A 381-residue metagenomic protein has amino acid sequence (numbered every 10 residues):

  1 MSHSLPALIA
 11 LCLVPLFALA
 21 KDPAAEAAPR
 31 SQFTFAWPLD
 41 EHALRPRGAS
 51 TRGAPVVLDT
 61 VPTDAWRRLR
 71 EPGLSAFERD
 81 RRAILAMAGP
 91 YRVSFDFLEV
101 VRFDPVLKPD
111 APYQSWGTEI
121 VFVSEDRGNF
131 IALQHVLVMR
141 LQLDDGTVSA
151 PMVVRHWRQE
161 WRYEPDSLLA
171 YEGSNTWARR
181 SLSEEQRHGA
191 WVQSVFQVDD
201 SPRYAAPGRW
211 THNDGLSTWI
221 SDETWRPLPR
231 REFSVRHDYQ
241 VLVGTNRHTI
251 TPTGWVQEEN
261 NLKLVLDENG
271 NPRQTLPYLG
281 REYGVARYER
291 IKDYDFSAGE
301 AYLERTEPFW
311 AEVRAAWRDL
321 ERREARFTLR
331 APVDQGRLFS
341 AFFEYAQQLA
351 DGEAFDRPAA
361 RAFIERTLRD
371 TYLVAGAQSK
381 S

Functional and structural regions predicted by a protein language model:
P6-L16: Bacterial N-terminal signal peptides
K21-A86, E99-D104, P109-A111, F130-A132 (+4 more regions): Amphipathic/hydrophobic helical signal segments and adjacent flexible N-terminal regions that mediate secretion
L85-G89, V123-N129, R247-W255, R290-D295: A short, structured loop/turn motif at beta-sheet edges
V93-F95, A132-H135, V192-S194, G244 (+2 more regions): Short hydrophobic/aromatic-rich beta-strand segments that constitute the beta-sheet cores of beta-sandwich/beta-barrel
P109-A111, S115-E125, Q134-V136, R158-Q159 (+3 more regions): Hydrophobic/aromatic beta-strand elements that line small-molecule binding cavities or substrate pockets in beta-rich
V123-S174: Extended amphipathic alpha-helical segments with heptad-repeat/coiled-coil character used for oligomerization, fusion
S183-V243: Short helix-loop boundary/capping segments
I220-D267, Y278: Extended serine/threonine-enriched, polar tracts that run as long, contiguous segments within proteins
